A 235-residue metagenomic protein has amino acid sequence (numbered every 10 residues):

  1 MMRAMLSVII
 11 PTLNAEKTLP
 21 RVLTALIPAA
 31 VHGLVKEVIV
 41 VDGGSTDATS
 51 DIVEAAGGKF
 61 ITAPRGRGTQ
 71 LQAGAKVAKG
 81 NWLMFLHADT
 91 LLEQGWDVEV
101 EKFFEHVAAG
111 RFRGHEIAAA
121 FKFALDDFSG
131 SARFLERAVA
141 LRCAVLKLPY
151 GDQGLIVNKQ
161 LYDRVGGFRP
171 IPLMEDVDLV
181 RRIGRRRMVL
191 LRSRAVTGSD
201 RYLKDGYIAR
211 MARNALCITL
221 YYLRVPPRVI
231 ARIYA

Functional and structural regions predicted by a protein language model:
M1-M2, R181-A235: Hydrophobic helical membrane-anchoring modules
M5-S7, E37, D178: Cell-envelope/extracellular polymer assembly enzymes that use nucleotide-activated donors
N14-A30: Short, well-formed alpha-helical segments that are part of the catalytic scaffolds of diverse glycosyltransferases
L23-I27, L34-G44: Short beta-strand/loop segment that forms part of the nucleotide-sugar
D42-S50, T90: A conserved acidic beta->alpha catalytic loop
L83: Short aromatic/hydrophobic "clamp" motif used to bind/position activated sugar donors
G95-S131: Conserved donor NDP-sugar-binding/catalytic core segment of glycosyltransferases
I117-A132, V139-V157, V196: A recurrent flexible, glycine/aromatic-enriched loop bordering the glycosyltransferase active site that acts as
